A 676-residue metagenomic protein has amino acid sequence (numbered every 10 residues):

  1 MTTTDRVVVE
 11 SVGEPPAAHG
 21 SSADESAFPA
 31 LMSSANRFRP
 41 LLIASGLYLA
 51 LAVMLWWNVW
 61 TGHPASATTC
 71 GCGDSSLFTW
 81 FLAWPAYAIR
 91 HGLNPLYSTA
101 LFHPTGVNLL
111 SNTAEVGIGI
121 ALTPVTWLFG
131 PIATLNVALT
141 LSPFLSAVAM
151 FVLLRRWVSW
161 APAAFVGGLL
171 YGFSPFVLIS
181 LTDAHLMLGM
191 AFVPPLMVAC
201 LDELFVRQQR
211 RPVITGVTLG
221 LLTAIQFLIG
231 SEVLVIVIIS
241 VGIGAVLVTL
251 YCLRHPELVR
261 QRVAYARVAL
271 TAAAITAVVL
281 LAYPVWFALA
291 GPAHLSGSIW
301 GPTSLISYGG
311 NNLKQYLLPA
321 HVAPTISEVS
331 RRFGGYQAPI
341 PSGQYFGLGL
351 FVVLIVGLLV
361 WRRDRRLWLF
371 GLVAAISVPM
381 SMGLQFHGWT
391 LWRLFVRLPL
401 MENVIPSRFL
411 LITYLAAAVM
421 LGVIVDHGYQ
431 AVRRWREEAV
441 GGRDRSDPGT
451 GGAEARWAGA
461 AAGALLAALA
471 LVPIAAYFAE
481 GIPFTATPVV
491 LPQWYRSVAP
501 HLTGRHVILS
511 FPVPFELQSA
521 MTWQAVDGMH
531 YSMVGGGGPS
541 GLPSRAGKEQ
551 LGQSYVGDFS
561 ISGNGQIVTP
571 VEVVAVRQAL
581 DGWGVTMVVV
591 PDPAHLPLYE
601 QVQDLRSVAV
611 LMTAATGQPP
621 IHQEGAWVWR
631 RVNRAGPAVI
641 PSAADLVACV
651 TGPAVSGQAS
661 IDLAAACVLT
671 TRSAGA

Functional and structural regions predicted by a protein language model:
M1-V59, R267-I275, R456, A460-G463 (+1 more regions): Start-transfer (signal-anchor) and selected internal transmembrane alpha helices of multi-pass inner/ER membrane
A35-R37, L253-L270, L354-T390, R434 (+3 more regions): Membrane-interface helix-loop-helix junctions at transmembrane boundaries of multi-pass membrane enzymes, predominantly
Y48, T140-W157, P162-C252, A269-P284 (+2 more regions): Membrane-embedded helix bundles of polyisoprenyl
L51-S146, G172-L181, H185-A191, I306-Y336 (+1 more regions): Membrane-interface coil-to-helix junctions
T68, S180-L188, G301, R331-S342 (+6 more regions): Membrane-helix boundary/interfacial segments in multi-pass membrane proteins
T69-A88, A266, A273-L358, C667-R672: Periplasmic/ER-lumenal interhelical loops and adjacent helix-loop junctions in multi-pass membrane proteins
V246, T271-I275, V419, V425-A475: Signature aromatic-anchored transmembrane alpha helix within multi-pass, membrane-resident enzymes that catalyze glycan
P302, A468-A676: Extracytoplasmic
